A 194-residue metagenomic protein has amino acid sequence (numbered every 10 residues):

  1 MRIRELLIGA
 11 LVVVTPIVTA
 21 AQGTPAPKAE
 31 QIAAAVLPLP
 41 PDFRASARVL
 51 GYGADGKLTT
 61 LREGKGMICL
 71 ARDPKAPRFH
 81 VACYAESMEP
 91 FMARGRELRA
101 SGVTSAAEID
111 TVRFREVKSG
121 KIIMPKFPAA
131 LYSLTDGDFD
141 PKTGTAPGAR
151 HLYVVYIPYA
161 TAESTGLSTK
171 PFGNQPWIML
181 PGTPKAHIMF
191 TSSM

Functional and structural regions predicted by a protein language model:
M1-A10: Bacterial N-terminal signal peptides that target proteins for export
R2, T19-Q22: N-terminal entry module detector
A10-A20: Hydrophobic h-region of N-terminal signal peptides that target proteins for export in Gram-negative bacteria
G23-M194: Primary mode marks residue(s) on the alpha4-beta5-alpha5 output face of response regulator receiver
